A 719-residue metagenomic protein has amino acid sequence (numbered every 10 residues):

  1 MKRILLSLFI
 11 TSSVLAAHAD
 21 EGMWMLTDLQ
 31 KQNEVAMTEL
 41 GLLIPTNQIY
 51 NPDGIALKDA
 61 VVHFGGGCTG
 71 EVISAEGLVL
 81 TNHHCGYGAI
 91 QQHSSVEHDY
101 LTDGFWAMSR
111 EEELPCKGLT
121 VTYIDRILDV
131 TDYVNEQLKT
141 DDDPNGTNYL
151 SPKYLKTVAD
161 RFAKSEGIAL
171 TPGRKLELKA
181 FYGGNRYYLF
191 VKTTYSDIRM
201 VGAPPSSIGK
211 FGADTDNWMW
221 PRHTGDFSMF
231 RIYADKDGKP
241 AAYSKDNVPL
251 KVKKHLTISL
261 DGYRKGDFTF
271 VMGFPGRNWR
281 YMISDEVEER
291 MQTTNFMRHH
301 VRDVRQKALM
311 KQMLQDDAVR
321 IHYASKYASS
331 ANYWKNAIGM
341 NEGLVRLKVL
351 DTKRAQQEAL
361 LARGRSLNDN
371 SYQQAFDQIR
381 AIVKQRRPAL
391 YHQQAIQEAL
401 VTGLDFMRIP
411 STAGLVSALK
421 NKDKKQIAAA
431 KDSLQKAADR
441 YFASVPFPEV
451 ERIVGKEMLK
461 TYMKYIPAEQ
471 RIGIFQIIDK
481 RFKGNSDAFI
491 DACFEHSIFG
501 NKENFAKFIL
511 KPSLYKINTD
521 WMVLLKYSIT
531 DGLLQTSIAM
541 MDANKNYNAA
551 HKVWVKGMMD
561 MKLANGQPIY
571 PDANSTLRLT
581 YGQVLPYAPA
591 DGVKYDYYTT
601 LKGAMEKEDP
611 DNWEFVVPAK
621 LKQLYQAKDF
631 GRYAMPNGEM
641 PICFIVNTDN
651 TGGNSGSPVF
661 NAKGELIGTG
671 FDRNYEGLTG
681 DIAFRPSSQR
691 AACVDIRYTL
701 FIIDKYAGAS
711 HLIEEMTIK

Functional and structural regions predicted by a protein language model:
K2-I4, L15-K719: Terminal presequence/propeptide segments associated with secretion/organelle targeting and zymogen/polyprotein
S7-S13: Bacterial N-terminal signal peptides
